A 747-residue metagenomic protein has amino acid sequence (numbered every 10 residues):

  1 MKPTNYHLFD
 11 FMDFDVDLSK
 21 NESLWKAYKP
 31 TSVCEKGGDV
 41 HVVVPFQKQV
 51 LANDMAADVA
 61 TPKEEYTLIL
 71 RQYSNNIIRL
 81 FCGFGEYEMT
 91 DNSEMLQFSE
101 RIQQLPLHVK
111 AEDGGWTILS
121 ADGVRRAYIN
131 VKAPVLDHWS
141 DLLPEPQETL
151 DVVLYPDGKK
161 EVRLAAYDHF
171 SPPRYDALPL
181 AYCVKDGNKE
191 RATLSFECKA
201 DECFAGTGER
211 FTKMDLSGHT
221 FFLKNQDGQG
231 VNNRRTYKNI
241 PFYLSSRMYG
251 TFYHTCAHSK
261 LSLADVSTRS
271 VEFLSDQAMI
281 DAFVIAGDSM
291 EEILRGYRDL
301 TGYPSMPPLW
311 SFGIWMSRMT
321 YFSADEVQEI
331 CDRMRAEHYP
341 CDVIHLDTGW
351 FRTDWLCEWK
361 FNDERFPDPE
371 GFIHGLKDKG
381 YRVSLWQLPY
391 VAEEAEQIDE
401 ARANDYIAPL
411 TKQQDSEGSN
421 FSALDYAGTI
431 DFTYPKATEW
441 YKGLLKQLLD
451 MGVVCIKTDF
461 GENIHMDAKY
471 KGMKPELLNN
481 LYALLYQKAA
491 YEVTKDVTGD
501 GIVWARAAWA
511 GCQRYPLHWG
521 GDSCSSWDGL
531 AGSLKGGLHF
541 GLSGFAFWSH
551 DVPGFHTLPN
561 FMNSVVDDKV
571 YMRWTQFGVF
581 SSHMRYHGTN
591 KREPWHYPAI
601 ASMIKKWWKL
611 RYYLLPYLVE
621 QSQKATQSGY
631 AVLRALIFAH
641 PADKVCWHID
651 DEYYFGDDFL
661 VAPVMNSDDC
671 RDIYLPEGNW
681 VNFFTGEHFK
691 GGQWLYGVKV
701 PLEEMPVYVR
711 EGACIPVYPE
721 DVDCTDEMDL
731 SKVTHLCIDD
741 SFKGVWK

Functional and structural regions predicted by a protein language model:
M1-W310, M319, E326, C331-D332 (+7 more regions): N-terminal accessory segment at the very beginning of proteins
A56-A57, T67-L68, G228-V231, K238-I240 (+12 more regions): Generic recognition of flexible, low-complexity loop/linker segments
K63, R235-T236, L244, F273-S275 (+22 more regions): Active-site-proximal structural scaffolding
Y66, G114, K238-I240, R247-Y249 (+21 more regions): Structural beta-strand/beta-sheet cores of well-ordered domains, especially the beta-sheet scaffolds that support
G83-E86, M95, R174-Y175, A181-V184 (+3 more regions): Aromatic- and carboxylate-enriched substrate-binding clefts and catalytic-loop regions of carbohydrate-active enzymes
G228, N232-N233, S317-F366: A conserved hydrophobic secondary-structure block that centers on an alpha-helix together with its immediately flanking
Y491-D496, D500-G501, A508-W519, G532 (+2 more regions): Catalytic core of carbohydrate-active enzymes
